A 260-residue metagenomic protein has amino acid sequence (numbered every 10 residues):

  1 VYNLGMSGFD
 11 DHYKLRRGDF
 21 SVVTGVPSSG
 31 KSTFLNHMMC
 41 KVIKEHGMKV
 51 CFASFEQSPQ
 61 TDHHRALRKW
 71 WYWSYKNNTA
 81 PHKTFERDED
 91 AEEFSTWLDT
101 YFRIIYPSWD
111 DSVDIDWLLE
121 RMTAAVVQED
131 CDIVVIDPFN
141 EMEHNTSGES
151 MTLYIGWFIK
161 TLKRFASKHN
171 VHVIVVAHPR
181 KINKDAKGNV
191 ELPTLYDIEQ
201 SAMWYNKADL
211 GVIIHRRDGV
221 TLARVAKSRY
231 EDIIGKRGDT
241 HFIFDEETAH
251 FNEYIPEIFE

Functional and structural regions predicted by a protein language model:
V1-D10: N-terminal pre-Walker A segment at the start of P-loop NTPase domains
D10-D11, E45-D130, H144, D239-H241: Cytosolic-facing regulatory segments adjacent to core modules
D11-G18: Phosphate-binding P-loop
V26-P27: P-loop (Walker A) phosphate-binding loop of NTP-binding proteins
G30: Conserved glycine(s) of the Walker
F34-M38: Hydrophobic positions on the alpha1 helix immediately C-terminal to the Walker A/P-loop
N78-A80, E92-T96, S112-V134, S167-H169 (+1 more regions): C-terminal regions of RecA-like/P-loop NTPase motor modules
A80-K83, P107-S112, E143-G156, A186-Y196: Flexible beta-alpha connector loops of hexameric P-loop NTPases
